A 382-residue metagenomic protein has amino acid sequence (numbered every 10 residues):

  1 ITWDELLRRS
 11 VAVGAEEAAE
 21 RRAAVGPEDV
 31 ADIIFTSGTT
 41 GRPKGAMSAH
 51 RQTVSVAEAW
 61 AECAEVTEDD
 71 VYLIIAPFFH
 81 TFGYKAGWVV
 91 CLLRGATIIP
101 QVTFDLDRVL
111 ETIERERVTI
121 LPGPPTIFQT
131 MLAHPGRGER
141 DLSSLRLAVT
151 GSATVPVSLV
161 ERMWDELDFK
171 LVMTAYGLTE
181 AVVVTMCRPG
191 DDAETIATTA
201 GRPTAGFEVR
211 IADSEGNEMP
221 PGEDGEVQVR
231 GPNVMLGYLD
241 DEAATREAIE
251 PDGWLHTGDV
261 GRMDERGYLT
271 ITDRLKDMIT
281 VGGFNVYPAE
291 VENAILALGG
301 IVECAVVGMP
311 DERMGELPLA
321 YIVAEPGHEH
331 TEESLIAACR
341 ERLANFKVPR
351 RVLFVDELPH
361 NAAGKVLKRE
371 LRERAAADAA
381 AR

Functional and structural regions predicted by a protein language model:
I1-P27, H134, A379-A380: ANL superfamily adenylate-forming
L6, T154, C187-R188, E194-D240 (+1 more regions): Adenylate-forming AMP-binding core of the ANL superfamily, especially NRPS adenylation
A12-F35, R42, E65-V71, F207: Conserved pre-ATP/AMP-binding loop-to-beta segment of ANL
E28-E58: Conserved AMP-binding A3 loop
P43-A46, V56-W60, L110-T112, F128-P135 (+8 more regions): Adenylate-forming
V54-V71, F79-I120, H134-P135: Conserved AMP-binding/adenylation subdomain of ANL enzymes
I113, L121, R230-G231, L236-G237 (+5 more regions): AMP-binding/adenylate-forming catalytic core of the ANL superfamily
R115-G123, L132-T195, A205-E208, E215-E218: Gly/Ser/Thr-rich phosphate-binding loop
